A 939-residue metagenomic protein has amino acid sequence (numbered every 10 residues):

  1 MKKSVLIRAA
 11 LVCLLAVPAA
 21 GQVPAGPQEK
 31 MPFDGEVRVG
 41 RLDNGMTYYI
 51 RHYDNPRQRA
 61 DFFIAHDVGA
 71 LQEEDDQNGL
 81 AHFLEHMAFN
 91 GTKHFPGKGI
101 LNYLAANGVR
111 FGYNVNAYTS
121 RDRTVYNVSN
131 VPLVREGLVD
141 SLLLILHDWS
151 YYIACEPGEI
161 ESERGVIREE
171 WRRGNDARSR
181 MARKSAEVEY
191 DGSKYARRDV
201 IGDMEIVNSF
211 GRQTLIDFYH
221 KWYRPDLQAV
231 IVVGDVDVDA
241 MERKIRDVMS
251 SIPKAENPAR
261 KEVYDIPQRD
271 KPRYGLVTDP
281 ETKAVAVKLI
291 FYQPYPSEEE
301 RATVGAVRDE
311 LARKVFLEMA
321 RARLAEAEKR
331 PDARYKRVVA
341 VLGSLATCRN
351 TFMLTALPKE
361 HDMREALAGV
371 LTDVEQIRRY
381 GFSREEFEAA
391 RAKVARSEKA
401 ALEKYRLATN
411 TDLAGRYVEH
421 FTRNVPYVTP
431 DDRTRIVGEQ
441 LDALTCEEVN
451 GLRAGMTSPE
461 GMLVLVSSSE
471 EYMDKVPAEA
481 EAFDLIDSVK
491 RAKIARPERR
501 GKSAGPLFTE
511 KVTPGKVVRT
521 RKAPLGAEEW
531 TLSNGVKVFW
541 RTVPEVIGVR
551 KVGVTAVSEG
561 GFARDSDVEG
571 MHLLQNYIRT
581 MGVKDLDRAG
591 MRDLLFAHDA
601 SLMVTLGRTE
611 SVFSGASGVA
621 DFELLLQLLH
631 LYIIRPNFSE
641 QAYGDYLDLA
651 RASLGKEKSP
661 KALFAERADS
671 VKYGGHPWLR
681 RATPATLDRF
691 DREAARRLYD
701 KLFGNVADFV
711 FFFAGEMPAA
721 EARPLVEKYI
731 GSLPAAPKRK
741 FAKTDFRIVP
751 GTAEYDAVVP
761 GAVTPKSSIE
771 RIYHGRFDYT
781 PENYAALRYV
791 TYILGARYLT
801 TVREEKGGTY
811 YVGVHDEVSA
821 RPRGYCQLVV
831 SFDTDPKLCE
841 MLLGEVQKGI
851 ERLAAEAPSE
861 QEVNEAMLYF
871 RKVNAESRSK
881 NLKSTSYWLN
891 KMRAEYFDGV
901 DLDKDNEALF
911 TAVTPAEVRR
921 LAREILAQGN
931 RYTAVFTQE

Functional and structural regions predicted by a protein language model:
M1-A10: Bacterial N-terminal signal peptides that target proteins for export
A9-P18: Bacterial N-terminal signal peptides
G21-N102, D140-L144, I216-D332, L367-L371 (+8 more regions): His/Glu-rich zincin catalytic helix
V37, N114, I216-H220, Y274-V277 (+13 more regions): Generic recognition of flexible, low-complexity loop/linker segments
Y49-R51, P56-E73, L80-A81, K98-D148 (+13 more regions): M16 family metallopeptidases and their MPP-like homologs
V207-L215, L687-A695: Alpha-helical scaffold elements lining the catalytic groove of polysaccharide deacetylases
V428-R496: Extended, hydrophobic interaction surfaces within ordered domains
